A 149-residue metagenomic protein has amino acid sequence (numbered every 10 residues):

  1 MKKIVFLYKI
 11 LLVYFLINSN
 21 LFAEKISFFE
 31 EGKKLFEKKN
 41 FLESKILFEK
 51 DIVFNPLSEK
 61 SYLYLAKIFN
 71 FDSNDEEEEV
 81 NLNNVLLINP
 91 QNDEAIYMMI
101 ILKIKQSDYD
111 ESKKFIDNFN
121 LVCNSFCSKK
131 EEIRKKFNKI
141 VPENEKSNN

Functional and structural regions predicted by a protein language model:
I26-K50, F54: Alpha-helical segment of the N-proximal tetratricopeptide repeat
E37-K38, F71-D72, K105, K139-E143: Register position in tetratricopeptide repeats
Y64, M98, E132-K136: Canonical tetratricopeptide repeat
L87-P90, I100-S128, N138: TPR/TPR-like (Sel1-like) alpha-helical repeat modules
